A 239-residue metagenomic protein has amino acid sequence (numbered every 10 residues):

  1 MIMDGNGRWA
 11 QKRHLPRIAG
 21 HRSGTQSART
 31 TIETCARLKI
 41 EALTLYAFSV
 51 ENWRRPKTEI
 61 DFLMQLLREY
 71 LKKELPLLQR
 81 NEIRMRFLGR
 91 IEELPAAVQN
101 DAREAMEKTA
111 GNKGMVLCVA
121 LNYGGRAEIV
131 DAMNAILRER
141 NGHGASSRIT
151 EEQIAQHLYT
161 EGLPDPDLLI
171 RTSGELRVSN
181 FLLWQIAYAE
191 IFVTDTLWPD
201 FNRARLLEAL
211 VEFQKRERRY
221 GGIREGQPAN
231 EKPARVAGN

Functional and structural regions predicted by a protein language model:
M1-N239: Flexible, compositionally biased loop and terminal segments
